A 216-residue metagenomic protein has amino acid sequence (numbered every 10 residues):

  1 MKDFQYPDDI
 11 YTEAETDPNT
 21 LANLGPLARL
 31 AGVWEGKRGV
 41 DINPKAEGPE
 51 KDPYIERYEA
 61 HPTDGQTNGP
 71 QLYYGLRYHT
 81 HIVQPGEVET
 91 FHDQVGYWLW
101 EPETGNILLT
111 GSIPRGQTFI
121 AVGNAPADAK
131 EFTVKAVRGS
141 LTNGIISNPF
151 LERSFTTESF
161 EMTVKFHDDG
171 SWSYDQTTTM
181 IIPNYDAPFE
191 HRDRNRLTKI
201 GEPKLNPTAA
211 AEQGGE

Functional and structural regions predicted by a protein language model:
M1-G75, E158-S159, T179-E216: Amphipathic/hydrophobic helical signal segments and adjacent flexible N-terminal regions that mediate secretion
G25-L27, F150-T156, F160-D168: Exposed beta-sheet edge/beta-hairpin loop segments within beta-rich domains
A31-V33, L72-R77, T104-L109, A129-K135 (+1 more regions): Short, hydrophobic/aromatic-rich segments at coil-to-beta transitions
G36-N43, R77-V83, A136-N143, D175-I181: Generic short beta-strand segments
P53-I55, T90-V95, Q117-A121, T157-E161 (+1 more regions): Short, surface-exposed coil-to-beta transition loops
G65-L109: Hydrophobic/aromatic-rich structural module bridging two neighboring secondary-structure elements via a short loop
N68-G69, W100-G105, N124-F132, V164-W172 (+1 more regions): A short, structured loop/turn motif at beta-sheet edges
V95, P102-E152: An exposed acidic His-Trp-rich patch
